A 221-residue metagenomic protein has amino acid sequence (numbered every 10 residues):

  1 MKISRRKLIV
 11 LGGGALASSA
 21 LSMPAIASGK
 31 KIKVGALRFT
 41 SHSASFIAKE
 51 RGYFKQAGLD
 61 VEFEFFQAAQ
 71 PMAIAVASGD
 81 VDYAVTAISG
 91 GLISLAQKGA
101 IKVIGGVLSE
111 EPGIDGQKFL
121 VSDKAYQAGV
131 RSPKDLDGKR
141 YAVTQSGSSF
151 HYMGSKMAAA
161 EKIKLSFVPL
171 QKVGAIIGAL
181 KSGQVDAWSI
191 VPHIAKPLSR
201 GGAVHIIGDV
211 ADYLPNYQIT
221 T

Functional and structural regions predicted by a protein language model:
M1-A15: N-terminal secretory signal peptides and thylakoid transit peptides that target proteins across membranes
G29-F39, L59-E64, K139-A142, V168: Short, well-ordered beta-strand elements
R38-F65, Q70-P71, S94-L95, S155-A159: Short, polar/charged alpha-helical segment
I47-K49, G116-A128, Y217-T221: A bilobed periplasmic-binding-protein/Venus flytrap-type ligand-binding module shared by bacterial periplasmic
L59, A77-T86, G99-K102, K139 (+2 more regions): Alpha-to-beta junction loops
E64-I74, A87-S89, F167-S182, H193: Short helix-initiation/N-cap motifs at beta->coil->alpha
S89, A175-T221: Pocket-lining segment of extracytoplasmic ligand-binding domains
K124-R140: Flexible hinge/capping segments at coil-to-helix
